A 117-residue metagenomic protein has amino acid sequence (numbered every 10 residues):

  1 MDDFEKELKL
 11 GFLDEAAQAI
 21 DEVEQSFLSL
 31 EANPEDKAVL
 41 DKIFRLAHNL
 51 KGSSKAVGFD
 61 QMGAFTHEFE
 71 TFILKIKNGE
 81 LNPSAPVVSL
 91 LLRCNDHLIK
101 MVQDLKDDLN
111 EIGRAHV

Functional and structural regions predicted by a protein language model:
M1-H116: N-terminal assembly/transducer modules of large multi-domain enzymes, emphasizing dimerization/partner-binding
